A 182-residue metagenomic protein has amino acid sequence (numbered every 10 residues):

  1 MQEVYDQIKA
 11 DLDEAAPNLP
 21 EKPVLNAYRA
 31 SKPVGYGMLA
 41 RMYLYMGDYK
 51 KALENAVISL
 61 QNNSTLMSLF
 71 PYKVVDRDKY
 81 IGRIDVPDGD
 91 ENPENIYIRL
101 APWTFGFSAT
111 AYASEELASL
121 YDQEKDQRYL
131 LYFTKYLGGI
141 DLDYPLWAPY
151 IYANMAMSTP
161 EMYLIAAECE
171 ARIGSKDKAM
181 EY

Functional and structural regions predicted by a protein language model:
M1, Y5-L19, Y28-L60, N154-Y182: Extended, hydrophobic/aromatic-rich amphipathic alpha-helical segments that build helical scaffolds
Y5, L53-P160: Hydrophobic-face positions in mid-chain alpha helices that act as interaction patches
L12-E21, I140-W147: Short amphipathic alpha-helical segments and their helix-coil junctions
K22, R29, S64-M67: Short solvent-exposed coil/turn linkers within tandem alpha-helical repeat scaffolds
P23, K32-G35, K135-Y136: Generic detector of intrinsically disordered, low-complexity, polar/charged segments
